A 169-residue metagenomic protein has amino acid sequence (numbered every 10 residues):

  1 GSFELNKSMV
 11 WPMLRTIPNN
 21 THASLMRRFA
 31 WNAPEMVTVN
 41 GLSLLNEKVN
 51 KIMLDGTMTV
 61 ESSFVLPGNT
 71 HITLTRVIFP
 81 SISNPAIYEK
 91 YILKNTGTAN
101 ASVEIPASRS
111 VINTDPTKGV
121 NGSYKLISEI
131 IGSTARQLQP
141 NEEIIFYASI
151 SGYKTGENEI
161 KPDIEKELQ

Functional and structural regions predicted by a protein language model:
G1-Q169: Terminal accessory carbohydrate-recognition/targeting modules of carbohydrate-active enzymes
